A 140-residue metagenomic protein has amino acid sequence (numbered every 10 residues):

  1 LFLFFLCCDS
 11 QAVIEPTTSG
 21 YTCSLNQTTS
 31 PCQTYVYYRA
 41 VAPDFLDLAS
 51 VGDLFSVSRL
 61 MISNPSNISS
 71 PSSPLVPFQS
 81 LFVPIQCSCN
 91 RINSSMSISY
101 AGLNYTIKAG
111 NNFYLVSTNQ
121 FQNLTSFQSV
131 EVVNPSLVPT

Functional and structural regions predicted by a protein language model:
L1-T22: N-terminal signal peptide
F2-C7, N119-Q120, E131-T140: Proteins with a high burden of low-complexity, intrinsically disordered sequence enriched in S/T/G/P/A and R, requiring
T17-M61, I85, C89-S126, V132: Primarily a LysM-type cell-wall glycan-binding module
S58, P71-P77, S126: Alpha-helix initiation/capping motif
S63-S72, E131-P139: Short acidic beta-strand-loop surface patches of small beta-rich interaction domains
S72-L75, T106-I107, N119, S136-V138: Tandem-repeat/low-complexity and Cys-motif detector
P77-F78, V132: Short linear loop/turn motifs
F78-L81, P139-T140: Loop/turn positions that initiate beta-strands
